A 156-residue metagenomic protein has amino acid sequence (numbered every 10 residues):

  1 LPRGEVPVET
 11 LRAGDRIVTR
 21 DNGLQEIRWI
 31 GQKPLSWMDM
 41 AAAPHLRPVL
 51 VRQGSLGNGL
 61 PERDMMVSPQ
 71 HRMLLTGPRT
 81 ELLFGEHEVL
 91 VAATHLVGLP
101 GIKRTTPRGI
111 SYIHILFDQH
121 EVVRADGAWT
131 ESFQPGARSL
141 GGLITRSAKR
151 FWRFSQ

Functional and structural regions predicted by a protein language model:
L1-R3, V18-R150: Long beta-strand-rich cores associated with HINT superfamily self-processing modules
E9-R16: Structural motif
R153-Q156: Short, intrinsically disordered, charge-balanced linker/junction segments flanking boundaries in proteins
